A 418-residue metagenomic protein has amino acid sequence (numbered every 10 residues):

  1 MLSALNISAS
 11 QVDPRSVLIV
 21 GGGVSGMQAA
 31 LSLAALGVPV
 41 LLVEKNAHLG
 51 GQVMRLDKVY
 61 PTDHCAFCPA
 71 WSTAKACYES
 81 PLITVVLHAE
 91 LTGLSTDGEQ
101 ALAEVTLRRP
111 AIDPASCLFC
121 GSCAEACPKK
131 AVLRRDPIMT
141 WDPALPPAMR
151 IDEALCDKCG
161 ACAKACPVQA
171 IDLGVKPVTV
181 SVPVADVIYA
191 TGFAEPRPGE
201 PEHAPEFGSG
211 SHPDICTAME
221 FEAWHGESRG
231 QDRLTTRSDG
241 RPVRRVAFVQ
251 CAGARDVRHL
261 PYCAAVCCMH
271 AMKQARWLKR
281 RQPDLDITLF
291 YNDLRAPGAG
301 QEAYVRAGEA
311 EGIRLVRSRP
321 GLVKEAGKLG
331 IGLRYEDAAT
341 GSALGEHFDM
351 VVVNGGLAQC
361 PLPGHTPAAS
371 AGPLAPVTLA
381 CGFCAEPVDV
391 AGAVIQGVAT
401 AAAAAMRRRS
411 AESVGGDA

Functional and structural regions predicted by a protein language model:
M1-A418: Residues forming the flavin
